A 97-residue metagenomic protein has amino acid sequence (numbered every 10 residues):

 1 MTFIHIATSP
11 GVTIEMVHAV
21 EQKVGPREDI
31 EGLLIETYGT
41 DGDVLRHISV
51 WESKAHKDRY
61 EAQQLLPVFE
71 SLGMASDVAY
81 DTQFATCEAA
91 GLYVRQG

Functional and structural regions predicted by a protein language model:
M1-I48, E52-P67, M74-G97: Short S/T/G/P-rich N-terminal loop/turn motif that feeds into the first structured element of a domain
